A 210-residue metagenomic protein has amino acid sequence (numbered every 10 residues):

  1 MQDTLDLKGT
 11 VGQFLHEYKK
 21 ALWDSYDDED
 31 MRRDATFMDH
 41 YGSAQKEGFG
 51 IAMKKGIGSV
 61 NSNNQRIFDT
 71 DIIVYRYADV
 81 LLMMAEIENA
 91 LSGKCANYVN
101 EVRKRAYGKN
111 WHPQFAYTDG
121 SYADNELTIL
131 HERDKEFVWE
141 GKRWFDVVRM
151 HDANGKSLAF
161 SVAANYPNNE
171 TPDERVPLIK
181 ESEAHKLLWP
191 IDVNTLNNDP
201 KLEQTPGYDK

Functional and structural regions predicted by a protein language model:
M1-E17, L22: Polar, glycine-rich mid-to-C-terminal structural blocks that act as macromolecule-binding/assembly scaffolds
D27-K210: Acidic/polar-rich alpha-helix caps and helix-coil junctions
